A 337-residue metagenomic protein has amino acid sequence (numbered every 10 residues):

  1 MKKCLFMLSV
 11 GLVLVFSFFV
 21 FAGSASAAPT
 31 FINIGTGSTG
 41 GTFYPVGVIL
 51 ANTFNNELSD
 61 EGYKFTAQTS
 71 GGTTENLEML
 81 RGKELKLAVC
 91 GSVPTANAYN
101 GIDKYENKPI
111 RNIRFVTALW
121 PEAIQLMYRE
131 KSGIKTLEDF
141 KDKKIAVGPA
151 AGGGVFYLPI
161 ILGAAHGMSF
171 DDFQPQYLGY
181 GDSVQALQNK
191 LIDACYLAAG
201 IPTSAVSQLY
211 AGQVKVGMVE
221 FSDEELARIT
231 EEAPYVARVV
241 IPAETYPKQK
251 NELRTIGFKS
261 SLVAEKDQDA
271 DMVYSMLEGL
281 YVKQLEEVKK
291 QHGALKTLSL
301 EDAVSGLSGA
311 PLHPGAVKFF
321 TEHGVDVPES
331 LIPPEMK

Functional and structural regions predicted by a protein language model:
S9-V20: Bacterial N-terminal signal peptides
V20-A27: Sec/Tat signal peptide C-region and signal peptidase I cleavage site
A28-N97, E106: N-terminal (or domain-start) structured segment
P29-F31, N55-S70, A164-L178, L191-A194 (+3 more regions): A local structural motif
F31-E57, E122-N189, S305-G306, A310-G315: Bilobed "Venus flytrap"/periplasmic-binding protein-like clamshell domains and structurally analogous long
S92-P94, I102-K104, E130-S132, S169-Q268: Pocket-lining segment of extracytoplasmic ligand-binding domains
P109, F115-A123, A211-G212, R254-G257: Short Pro/Gly-enriched coil loops immediately N-terminal to beta-strands
D182, A199-Q213, M218-E220, R228-E231 (+1 more regions): An extracytoplasmic/periplasmic, membrane-proximal ligand-sensing/linker region
